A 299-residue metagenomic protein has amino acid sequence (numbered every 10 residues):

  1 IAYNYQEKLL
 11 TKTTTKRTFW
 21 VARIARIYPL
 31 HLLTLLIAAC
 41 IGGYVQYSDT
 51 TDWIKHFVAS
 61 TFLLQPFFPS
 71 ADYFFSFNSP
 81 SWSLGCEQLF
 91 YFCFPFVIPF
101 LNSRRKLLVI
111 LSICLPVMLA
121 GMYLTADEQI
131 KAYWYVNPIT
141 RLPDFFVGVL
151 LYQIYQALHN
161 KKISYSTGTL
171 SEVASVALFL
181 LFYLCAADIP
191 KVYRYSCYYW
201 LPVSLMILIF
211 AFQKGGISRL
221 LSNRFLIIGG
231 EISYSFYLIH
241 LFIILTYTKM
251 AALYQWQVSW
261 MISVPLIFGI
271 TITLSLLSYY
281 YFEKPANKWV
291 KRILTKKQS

Functional and structural regions predicted by a protein language model:
I1-Q6, S83-F100, C114-I163, S196-S218 (+1 more regions): Specific transmembrane alpha-helix
A2, T13-C86, V117-A132, V136-P138 (+2 more regions): Membrane-interface helix-loop-helix regions
Q6-T13, F100-R105, Q153-T169, A211-I228 (+3 more regions): Membrane-interface junctions at the ends of membrane-embedded or membrane-associated helices
E7-G42, T51-S60, G85-Y91, T140 (+7 more regions): Transmembrane alpha-helical segments and their boundary/interface "anchor" motifs in multi-pass integral membrane
C40, P66, C114-T125, V176-D188 (+1 more regions): Aromatic-anchored segments of alpha-helical transmembrane domains
G42-Q46, N102, L124-E128, A186-P190 (+2 more regions): Short helix-capping/hinge motifs at transmembrane helix termini and TM-loop junctions
T51, A71, F75-N78, E128-V136 (+5 more regions): Membrane-interfacial loop-to-transmembrane-helix junctions in polytopic alpha-helical membrane proteins
F145, L150, T169-K284: Alpha-helical transmembrane segments of multi-pass integral membrane proteins
